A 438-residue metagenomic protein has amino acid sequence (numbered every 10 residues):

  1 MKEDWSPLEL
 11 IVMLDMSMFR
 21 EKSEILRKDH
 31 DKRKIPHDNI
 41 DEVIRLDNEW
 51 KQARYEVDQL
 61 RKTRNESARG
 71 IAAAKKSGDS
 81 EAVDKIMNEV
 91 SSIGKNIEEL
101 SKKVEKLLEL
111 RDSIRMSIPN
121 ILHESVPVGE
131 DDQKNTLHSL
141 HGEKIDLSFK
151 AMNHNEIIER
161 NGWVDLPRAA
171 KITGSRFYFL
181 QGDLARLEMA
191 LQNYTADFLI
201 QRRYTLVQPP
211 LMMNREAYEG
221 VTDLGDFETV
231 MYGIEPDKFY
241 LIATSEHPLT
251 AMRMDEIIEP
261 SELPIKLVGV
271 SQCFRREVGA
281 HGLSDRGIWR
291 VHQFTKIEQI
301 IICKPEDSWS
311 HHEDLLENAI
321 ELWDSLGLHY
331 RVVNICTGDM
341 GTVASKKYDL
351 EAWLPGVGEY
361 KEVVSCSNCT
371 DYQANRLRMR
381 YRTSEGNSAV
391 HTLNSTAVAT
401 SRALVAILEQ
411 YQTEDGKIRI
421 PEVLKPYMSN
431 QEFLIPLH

Functional and structural regions predicted by a protein language model:
E3-W5, E9-I145, W163: N-terminal alpha-helical targeting/anchoring segments
I11, P36, L140-H438: TRNA-recognition modules of translation machinery and tRNA-sensing kinases, especially anticodon-binding
